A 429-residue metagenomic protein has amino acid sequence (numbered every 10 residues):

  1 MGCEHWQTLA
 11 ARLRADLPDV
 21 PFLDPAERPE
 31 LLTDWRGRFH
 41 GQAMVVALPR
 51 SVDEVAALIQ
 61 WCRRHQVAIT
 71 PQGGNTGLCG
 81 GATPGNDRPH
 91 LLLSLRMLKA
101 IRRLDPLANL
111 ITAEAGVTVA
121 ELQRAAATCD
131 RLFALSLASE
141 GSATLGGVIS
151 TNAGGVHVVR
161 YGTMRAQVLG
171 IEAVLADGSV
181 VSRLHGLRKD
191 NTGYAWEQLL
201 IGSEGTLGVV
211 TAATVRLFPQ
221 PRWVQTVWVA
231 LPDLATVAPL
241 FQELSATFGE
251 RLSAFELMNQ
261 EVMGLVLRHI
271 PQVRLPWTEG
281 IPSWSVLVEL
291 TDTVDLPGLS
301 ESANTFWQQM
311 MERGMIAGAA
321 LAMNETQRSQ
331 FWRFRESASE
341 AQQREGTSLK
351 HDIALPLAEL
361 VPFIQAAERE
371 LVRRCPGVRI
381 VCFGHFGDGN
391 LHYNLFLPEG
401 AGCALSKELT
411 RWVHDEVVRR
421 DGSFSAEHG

Functional and structural regions predicted by a protein language model:
M1-Q60, G77-N109, V262-L275, N324-D352 (+1 more regions): N-terminal flexible segment immediately upstream of the FAD-binding catalytic core in FAD-dependent oxidoreductases
L23-P29, P219, W228-L231, A238-W412 (+2 more regions): C-terminal substrate-recognition/cap domain of FAD-linked oxidoreductases
G73-N75, A138, Q260, G429: Short, ordered loop/turn segments at secondary-structure junctions
A100-E256: FAD-binding subdomain of flavoenzyme oxidoreductases
S423-G429: Short acidic/histidine-rich active-site segments
